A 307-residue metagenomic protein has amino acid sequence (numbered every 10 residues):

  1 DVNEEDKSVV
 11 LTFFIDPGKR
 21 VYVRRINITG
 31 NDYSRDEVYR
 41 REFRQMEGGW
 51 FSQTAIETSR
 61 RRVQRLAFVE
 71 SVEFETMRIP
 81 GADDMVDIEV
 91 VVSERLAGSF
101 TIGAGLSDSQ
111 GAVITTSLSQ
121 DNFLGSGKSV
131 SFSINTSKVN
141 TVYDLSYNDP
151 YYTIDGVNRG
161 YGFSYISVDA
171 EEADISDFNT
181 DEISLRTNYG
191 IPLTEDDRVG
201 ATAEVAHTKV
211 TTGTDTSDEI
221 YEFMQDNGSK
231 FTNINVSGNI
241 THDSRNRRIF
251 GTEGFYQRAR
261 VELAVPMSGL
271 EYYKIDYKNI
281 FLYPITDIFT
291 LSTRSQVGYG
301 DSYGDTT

Functional and structural regions predicted by a protein language model:
V2-K19, P80-L96: Self-splicing inteins and homing endonuclease
R25, D36, R40, Q53-R60 (+1 more regions): Extracytoplasmic/secreted envelope proteins and their assembly/folding machinery, especially bacterial periplasmic
Y33, G49-G251, F255-Y256, Y283: Gram-negative/organellar outer-membrane beta-barrel architecture
Y33-G48: N-terminal periplasmic "start-of-domain" segments of outer-membrane beta-barrel proteins
V86, I288-T307: Extracytoplasmic gating/loop element in the C-terminal half of outer-membrane beta-barrel translocons and assembly
T180-I183, Y272-D276: Amphipathic hydrophobic-ligand
T202, R258, S292-Q296: Outer-envelope exported proteins of Gram-negative bacteria
N246, V261, V265-M267, Y273-K274 (+1 more regions): Primarily recognizes Gram-negative and organellar outer-membrane beta-barrels
